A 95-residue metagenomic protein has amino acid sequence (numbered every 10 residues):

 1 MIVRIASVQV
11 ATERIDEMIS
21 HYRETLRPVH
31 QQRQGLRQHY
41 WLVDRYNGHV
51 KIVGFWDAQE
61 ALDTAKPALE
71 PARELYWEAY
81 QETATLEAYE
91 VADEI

Functional and structural regions predicted by a protein language model:
M1-V50, F55-P71, A79-I95: Short S/T/G/P-rich N-terminal loop/turn motif that feeds into the first structured element of a domain
